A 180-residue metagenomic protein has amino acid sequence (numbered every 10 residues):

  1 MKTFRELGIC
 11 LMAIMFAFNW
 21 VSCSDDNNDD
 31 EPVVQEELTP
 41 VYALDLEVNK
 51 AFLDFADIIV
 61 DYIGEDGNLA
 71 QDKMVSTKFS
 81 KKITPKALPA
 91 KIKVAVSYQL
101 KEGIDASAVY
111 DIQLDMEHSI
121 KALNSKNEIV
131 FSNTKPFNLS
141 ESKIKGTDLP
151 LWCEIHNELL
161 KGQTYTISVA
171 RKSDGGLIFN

Functional and structural regions predicted by a protein language model:
M1-S24: Sec-dependent bacterial lipoprotein signal peptides
F16-L46: Bacterial Sec-dependent N-terminal signal peptides
N28-E37, N68-M74, L149-P150, E154-T164: Solvent-exposed, flexible loop/coil segments flanking beta-strands in beta-rich domains
E36-V48, A87-Y98: Noncatalytic modules at the cell exterior or secretory-pathway interfaces, chiefly beta-strand-rich lectin/adhesion
V41-A43, F55-I59, K91, V109-E117: Exposed beta-strand and adjacent loop surfaces of beta-rich binding modules that mediate intermolecular recognition
V48-A70, K135-P136: Calcium-regulated, polybasic anionic-phospholipid
G64-G103: Tryptophan-paired
K93-N180: Extracytoplasmic electrostatic interaction patches
